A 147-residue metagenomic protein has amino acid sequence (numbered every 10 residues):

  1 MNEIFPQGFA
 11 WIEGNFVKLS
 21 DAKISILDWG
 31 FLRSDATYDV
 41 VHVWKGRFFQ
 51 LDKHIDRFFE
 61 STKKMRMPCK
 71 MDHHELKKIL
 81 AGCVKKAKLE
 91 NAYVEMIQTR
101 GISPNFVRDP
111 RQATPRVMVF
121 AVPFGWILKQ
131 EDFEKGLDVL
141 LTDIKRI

Functional and structural regions predicted by a protein language model:
M1-I147: Conserved alpha/beta cores of soluble small-molecule-handling proteins
